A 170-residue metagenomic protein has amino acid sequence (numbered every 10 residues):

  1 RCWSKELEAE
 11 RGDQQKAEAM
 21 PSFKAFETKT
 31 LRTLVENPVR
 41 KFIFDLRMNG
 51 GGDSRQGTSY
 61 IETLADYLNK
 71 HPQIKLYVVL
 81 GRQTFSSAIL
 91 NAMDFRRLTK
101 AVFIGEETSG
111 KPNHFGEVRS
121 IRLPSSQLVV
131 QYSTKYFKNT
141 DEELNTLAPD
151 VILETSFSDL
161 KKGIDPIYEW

Functional and structural regions predicted by a protein language model:
R1, A17-E18, T28-K41, Y132-W170: Intrinsically disordered, Ser/Thr/Pro/Gly-rich linkers and terminal tails that flank and connect PDZ domains
R1-V118: Cleft-lining beta-strand/loop regions that shape enzyme active-site pockets
Y60-L64, D94-R97, R119-R122, N139-D141 (+2 more regions): Generic alpha-helical propensity signal that fires on short helical segments and nearby coil/disordered stretches
F85-R96, R122-T134, D150-G163: Short secondary-structure transition/capping segments
F103-L144, L160: BRCT (BRCA1 C-terminal) domain core and associated BRCT-interaction motifs
